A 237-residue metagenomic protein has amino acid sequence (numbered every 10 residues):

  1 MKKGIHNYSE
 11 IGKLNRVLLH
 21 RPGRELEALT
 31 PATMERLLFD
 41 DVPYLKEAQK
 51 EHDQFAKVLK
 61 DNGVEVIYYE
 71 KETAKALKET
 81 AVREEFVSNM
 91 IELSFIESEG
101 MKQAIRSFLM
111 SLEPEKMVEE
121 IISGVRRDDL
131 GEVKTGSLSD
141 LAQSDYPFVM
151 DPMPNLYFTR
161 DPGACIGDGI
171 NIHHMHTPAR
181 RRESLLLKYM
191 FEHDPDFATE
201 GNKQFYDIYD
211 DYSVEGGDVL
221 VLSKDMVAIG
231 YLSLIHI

Functional and structural regions predicted by a protein language model:
M1-I235: The feature marks the mature, well-folded catalytic cores of soluble enzymes
